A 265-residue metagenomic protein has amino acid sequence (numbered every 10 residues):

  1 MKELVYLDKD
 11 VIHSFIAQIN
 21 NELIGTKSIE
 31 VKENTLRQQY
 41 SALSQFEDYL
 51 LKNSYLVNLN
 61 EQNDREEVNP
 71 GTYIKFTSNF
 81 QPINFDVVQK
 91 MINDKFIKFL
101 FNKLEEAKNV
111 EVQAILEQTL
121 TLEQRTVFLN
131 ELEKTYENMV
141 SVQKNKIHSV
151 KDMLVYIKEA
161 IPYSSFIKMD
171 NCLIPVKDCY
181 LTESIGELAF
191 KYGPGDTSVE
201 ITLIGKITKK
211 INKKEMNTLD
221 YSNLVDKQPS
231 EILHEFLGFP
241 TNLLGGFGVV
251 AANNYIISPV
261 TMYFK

Functional and structural regions predicted by a protein language model:
M1-E123: Membrane pore-forming effector domains from diverse proteins
Q89-K265: Long, helix-rich, hydrophobic modules that act as membrane-proximal anchors or helical bundle/coiled-coil regulators
